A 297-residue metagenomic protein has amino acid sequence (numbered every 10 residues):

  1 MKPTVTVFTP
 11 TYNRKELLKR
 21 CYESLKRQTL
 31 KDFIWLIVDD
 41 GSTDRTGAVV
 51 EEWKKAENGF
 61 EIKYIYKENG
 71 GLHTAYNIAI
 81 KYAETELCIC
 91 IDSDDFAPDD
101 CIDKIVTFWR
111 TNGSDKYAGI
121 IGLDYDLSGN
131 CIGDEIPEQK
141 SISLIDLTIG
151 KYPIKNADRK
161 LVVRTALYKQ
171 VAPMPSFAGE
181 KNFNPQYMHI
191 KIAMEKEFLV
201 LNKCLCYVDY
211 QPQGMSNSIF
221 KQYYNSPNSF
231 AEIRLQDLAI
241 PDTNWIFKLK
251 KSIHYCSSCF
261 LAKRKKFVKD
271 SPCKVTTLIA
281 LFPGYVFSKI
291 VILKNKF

Functional and structural regions predicted by a protein language model:
N13-R27: Short, well-formed alpha-helical segments that are part of the catalytic scaffolds of diverse glycosyltransferases
S24, D39-A48: A conserved acidic beta->alpha catalytic loop
D32-G41, K63-E68: Short beta-strand/loop segment that forms part of the nucleotide-sugar
K67-A83: Glycine-rich, basic loop-to-helix element that forms the pyrophosphate-binding segment of sugar-nucleotide handling
C88: Short aromatic/hydrophobic "clamp" motif used to bind/position activated sugar donors
D100-D134: Conserved donor NDP-sugar-binding/catalytic core segment of glycosyltransferases
D126, N130-N217: Conserved nucleotide-sugar donor-binding catalytic segment
V200-F297: C-terminal subregions of glycosyltransferases and related glycan-biosynthesis enzymes
